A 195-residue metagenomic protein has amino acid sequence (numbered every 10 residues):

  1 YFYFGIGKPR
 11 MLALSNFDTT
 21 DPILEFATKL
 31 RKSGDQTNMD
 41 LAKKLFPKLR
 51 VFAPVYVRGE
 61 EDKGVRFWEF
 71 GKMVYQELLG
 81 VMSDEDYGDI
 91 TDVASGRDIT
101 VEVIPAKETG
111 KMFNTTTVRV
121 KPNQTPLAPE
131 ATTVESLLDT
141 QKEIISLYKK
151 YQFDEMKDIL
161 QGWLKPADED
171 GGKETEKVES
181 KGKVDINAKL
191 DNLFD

Functional and structural regions predicted by a protein language model:
Y1-G88, D154: OB-fold ssDNA-binding interfaces and closely related basic DNA-contact patches used across DNA replication/repair
G7-P9, M112, K173-E174, V184: Compositionally biased, intrinsically disordered low-complexity regions
P22, Y56, R97-T100, D191: Residue-level recognition of well-ordered secondary-structure positions
R58-V178: Compact mixed alphabeta submodule
G182-D195: Extended acidic low-complexity intrinsically disordered regions
